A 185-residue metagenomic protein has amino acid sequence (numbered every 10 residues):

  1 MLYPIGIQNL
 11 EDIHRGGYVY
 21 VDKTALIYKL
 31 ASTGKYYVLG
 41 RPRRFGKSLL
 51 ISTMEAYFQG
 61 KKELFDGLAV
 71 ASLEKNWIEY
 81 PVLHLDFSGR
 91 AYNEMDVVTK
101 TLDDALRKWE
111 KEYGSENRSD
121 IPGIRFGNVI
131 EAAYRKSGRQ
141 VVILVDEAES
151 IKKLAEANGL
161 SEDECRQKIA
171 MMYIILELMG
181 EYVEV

Functional and structural regions predicted by a protein language model:
M1-V185: Phosphate-binding site recognition
